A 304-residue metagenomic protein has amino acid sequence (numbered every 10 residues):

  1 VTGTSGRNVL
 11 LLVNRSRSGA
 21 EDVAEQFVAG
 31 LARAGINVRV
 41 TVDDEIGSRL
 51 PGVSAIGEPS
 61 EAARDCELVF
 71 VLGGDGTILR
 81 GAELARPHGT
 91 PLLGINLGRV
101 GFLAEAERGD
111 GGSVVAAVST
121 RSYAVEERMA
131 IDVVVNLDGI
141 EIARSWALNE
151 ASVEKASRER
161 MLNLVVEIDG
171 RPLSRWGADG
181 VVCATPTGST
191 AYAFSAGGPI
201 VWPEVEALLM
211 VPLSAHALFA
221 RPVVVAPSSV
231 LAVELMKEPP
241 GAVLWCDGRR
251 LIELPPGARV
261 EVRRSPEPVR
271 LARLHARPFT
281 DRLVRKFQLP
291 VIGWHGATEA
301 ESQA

Functional and structural regions predicted by a protein language model:
V1-L68, G109-A124, V135-S145: ATP/NTP phosphate-donor binding region
L12, S18-V23, G30-R33, R175 (+3 more regions): Catalytic, metal-anchored helix/loop core of enzyme active sites in primary metabolism
N14, F70, G74, N96 (+2 more regions): A residue-level signal for conserved active-site and pocket-lining positions in enzyme catalytic cores
A20-E21, G76-G81, S189-S195: Short glycine/serine/threonine-rich phosphate/pyrophosphate-binding segments that cradle anionic phosphate groups
H88-A106: Short, acidic/small-residue loops that bind anionic groups at enzyme active sites
V100-D179: Catalytic core of DAGKc-family lipid kinases
V153, D169-P172, A220-A304: ATP/nucleoside-binding phosphotransfer catalytic cores, i.e., glycine-rich phosphate-binding loops
S174-F219: Gly/Ser/Thr-rich active-site loops/lids in small-molecule metabolic enzymes that frequently grip phosphoryl groups
